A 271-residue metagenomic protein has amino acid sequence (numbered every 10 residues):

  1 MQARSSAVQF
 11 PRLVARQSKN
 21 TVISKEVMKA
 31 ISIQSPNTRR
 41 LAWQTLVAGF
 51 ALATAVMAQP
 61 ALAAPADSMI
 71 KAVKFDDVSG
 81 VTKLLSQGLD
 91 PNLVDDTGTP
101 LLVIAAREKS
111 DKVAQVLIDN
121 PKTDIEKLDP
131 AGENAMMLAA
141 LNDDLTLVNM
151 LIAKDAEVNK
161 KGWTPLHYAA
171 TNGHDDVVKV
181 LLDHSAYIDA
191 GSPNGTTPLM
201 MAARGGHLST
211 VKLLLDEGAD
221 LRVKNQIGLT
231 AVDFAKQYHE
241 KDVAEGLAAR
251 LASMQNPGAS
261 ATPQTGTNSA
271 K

Functional and structural regions predicted by a protein language model:
K29-I31, T38, A58-M69, H184 (+3 more regions): Ankyrin-repeat-protein effector appendages
G80, K112-V113, T146-L147, D176-V177 (+2 more regions): Conserved ankyrin/ankyrin-like repeat signature
L85-D90, Q115-D124, N149-E157, K179-Y187 (+2 more regions): Ankyrin repeat domain, specifically the short helix-to-loop turn at the C-terminus of the second helix of each repeat
V94, L128, V158-G162, G191 (+1 more regions): Ankyrin-repeat boundary/linker signal
